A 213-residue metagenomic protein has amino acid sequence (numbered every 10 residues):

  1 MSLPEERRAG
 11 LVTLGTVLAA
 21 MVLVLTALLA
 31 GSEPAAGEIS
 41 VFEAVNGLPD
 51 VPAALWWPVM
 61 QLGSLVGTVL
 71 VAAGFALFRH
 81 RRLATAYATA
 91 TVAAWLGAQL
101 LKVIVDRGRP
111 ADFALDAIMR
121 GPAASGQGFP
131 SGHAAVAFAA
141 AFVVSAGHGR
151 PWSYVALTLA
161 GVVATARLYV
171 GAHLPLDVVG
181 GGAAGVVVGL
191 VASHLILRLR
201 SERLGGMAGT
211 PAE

Functional and structural regions predicted by a protein language model:
M1-G67, K102-G121, A208-A212: N-terminal transmembrane-helix/juxtamembrane module of multi-pass inner/ER membrane proteins
L3, L115-E213: Membrane-embedded catalytic cores of phosphoryl/pyrophosphoryl-handling enzymes
R8-L18, V71-G97: Interfacial segments of alpha-helical transmembrane regions
M21-T26, V92-L100, L159-A172: Aromatic-anchored segments of alpha-helical transmembrane domains
T26-L29, A72-R79, V143-G147, R167-L168: Hydrophobic alpha-helical transmembrane segments
V51-P52, H80-A84, H148-Y154: Membrane-helix interface segments
V59-R79, A137: Hydrophobic alpha-helical transmembrane segments
T89-A114, H173-V187: Hydrophobic alpha-helical transmembrane segments of integral membrane proteins
